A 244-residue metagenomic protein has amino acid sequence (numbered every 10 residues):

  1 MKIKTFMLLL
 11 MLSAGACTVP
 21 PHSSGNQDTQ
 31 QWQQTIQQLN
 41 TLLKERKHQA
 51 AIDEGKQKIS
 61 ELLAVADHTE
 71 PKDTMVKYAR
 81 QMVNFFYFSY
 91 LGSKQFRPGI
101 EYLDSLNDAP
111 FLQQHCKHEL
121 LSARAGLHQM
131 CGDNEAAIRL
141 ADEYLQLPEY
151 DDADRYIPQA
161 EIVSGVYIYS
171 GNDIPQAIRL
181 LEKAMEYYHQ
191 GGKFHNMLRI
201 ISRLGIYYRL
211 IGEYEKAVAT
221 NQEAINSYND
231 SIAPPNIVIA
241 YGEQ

Functional and structural regions predicted by a protein language model:
M1-W32, Y207: Bacterial Sec-dependent N-terminal signal peptides
H22-N84, F88-P98: Start-of-domain marker
T29-Q30, D73-K77, H115, D154-R155 (+2 more regions): Residue signature of alpha-solenoid helical repeat architecture, marking inter-repeat boundaries and helix-start
Q33, K77-Q81, E119, P158-E161 (+2 more regions): Residue register of alpha-helical TPR repeats
N40, N84, F88, G126 (+2 more regions): Residue-level recognition of tetratricopeptide repeat
Q57-D67, D104-A109, D142-E149, E182-K193 (+1 more regions): Amphipathic alpha-helical segments of tetratricopeptide repeats
